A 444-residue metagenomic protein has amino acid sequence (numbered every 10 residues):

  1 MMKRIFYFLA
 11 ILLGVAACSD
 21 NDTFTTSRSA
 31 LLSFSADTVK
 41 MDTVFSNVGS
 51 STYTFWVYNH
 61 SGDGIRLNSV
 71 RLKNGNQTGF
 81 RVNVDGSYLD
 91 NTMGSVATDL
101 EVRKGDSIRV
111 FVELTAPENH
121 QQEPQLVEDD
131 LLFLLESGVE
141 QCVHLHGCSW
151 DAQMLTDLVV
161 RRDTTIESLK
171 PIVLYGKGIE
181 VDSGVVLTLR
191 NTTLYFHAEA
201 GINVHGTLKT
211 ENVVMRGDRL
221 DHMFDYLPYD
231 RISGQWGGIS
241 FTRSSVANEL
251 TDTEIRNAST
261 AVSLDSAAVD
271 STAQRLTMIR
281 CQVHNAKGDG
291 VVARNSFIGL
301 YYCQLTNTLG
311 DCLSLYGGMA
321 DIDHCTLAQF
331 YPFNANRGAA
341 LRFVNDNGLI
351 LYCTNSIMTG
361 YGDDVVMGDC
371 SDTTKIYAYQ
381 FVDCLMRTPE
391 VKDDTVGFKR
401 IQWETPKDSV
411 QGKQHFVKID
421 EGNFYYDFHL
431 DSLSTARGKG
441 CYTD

Functional and structural regions predicted by a protein language model:
M1-I5: Positively charged n-region of N-terminal signal peptides that target proteins for export
F6-A10: Sec-dependent signal peptide hydrophobic core
G14-A17: C-terminal motif of bacterial Sec signal peptides marking the signal peptidase cleavage site
S19-T25: Bacterial lipoprotein signal-peptidase II cleavage site
T23, L32-T43, V48-G49, W56 (+1 more regions): Beta-strand/loop edge motif enriched in small/polar residues
S50-S51, G62-L67: Short acidic/proline- and small/hydrophobic-mixed sequence motifs that coincide with surface turns and coil-to-beta
V57-S61: Asparagine-centered strand-capping/turn motif at beta-strand->loop junctions
L72-G94: Short, solvent-exposed loop/linker segments at beta-strand-coil boundaries, enriched for Pro/Gly and Ser/Thr
